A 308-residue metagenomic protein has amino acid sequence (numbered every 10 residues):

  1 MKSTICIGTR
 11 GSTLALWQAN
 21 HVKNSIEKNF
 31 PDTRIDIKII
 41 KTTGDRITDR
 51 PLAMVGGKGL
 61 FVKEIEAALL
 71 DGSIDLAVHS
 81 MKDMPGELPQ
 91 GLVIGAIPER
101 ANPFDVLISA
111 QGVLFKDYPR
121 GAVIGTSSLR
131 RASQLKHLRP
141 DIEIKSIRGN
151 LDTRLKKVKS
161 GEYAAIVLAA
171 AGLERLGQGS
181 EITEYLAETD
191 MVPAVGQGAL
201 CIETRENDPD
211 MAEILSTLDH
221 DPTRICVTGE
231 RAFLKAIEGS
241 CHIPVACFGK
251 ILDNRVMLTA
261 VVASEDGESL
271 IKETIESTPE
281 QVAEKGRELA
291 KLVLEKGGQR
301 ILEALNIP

Functional and structural regions predicted by a protein language model:
K2-I47, M54, H137-P308: Small-molecule-sensing regulatory modules
R50-D75: Short, structured active-site "lid" loops
A67, F115-K116, K156: Alpha-helical segments flanking ligand/cofactor-binding loops in enzyme cores
L70, D75-S80, A164-A169: Paired acidic/hydrophobic, glycine-rich loop segments that form the ligand-binding mouth/hinge of periplasmic-binding
M81-K82, Q90-I142: A conserved helix-loop-strand patch within extracytoplasmic ligand-binding domains of the periplasmic binding
M81-M84, A171-L173: Short glycine-rich anion-binding loops that position phosphate/pyrophosphate groups of nucleotides and phosphorylated
E87, Q134, L176: Glycine/Thr-rich phosphate-binding loops of Rossmann-like dinucleotide-binding domains
